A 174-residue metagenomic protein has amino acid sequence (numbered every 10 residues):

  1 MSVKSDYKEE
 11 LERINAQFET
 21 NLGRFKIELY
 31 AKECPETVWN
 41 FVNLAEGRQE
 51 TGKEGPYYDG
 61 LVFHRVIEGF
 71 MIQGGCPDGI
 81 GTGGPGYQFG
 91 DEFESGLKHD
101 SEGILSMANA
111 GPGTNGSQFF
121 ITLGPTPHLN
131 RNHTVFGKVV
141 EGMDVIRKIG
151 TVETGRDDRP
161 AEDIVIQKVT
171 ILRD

Functional and structural regions predicted by a protein language model:
M1-D174: Cyclophilin-like peptidyl-prolyl cis-trans isomerases
